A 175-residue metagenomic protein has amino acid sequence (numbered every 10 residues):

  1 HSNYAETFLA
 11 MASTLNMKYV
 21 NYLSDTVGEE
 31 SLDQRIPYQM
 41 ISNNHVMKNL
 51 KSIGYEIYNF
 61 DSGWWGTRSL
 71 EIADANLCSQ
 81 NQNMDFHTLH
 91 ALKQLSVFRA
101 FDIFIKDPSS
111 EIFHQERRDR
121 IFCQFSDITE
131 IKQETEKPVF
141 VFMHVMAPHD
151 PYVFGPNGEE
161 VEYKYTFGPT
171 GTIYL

Functional and structural regions predicted by a protein language model:
H1-L175: Catalytic domains that recognize anionic headgroups
